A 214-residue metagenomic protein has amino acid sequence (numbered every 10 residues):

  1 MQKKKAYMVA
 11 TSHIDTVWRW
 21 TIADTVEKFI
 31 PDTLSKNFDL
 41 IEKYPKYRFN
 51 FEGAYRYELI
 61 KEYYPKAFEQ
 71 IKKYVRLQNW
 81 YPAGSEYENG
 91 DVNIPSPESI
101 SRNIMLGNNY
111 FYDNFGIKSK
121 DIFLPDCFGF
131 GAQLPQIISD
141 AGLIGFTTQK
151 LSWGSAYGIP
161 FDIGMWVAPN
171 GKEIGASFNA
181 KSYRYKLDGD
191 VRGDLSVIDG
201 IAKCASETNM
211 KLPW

Functional and structural regions predicted by a protein language model:
M1-W214: Catalytic-domain carbohydrate-binding cleft regions of carbohydrate-active enzymes
